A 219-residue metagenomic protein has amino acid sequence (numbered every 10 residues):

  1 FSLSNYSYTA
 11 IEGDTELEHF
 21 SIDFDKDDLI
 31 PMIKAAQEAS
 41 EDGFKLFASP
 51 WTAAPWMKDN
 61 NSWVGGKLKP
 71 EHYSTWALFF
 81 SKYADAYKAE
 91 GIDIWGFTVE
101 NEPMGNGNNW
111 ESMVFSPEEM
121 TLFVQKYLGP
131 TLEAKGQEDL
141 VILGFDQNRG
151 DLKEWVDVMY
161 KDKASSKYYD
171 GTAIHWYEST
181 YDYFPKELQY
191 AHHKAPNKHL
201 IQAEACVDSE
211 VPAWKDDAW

Functional and structural regions predicted by a protein language model:
F1-W95, V99, S116-E118, L122 (+2 more regions): N-terminal catalytic cores of secreted or lumenal carbohydrate-active enzymes
W63-G65, E111, M159, D217: General N-terminal targeting signals
S74-G96, P103-V211: Active-site neighborhood of glycoside hydrolase catalytic domains
A213-W219: Short, intrinsically disordered, charge-balanced linker/junction segments flanking boundaries in proteins
